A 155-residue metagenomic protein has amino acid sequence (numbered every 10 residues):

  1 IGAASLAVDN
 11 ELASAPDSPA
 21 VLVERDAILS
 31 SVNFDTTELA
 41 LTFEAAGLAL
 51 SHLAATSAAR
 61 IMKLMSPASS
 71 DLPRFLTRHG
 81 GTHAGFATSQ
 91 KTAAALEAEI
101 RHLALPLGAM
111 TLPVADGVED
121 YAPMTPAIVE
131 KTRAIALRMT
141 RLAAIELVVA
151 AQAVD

Functional and structural regions predicted by a protein language model:
I1-A55: Accessory "access/gating" subregions that flank catalytic or transport cores
T37-D155: C-terminal catalytic subdomain
